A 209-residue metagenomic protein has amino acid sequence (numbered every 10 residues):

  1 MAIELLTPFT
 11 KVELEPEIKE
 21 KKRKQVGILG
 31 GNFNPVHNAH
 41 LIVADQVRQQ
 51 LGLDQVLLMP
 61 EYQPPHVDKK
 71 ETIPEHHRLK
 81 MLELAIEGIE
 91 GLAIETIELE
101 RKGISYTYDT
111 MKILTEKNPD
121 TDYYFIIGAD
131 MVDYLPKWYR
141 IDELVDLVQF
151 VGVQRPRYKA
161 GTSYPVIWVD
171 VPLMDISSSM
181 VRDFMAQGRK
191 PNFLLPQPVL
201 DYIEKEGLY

Functional and structural regions predicted by a protein language model:
M1-Y209: Nucleotidyltransferase catalytic core that binds NTPs
